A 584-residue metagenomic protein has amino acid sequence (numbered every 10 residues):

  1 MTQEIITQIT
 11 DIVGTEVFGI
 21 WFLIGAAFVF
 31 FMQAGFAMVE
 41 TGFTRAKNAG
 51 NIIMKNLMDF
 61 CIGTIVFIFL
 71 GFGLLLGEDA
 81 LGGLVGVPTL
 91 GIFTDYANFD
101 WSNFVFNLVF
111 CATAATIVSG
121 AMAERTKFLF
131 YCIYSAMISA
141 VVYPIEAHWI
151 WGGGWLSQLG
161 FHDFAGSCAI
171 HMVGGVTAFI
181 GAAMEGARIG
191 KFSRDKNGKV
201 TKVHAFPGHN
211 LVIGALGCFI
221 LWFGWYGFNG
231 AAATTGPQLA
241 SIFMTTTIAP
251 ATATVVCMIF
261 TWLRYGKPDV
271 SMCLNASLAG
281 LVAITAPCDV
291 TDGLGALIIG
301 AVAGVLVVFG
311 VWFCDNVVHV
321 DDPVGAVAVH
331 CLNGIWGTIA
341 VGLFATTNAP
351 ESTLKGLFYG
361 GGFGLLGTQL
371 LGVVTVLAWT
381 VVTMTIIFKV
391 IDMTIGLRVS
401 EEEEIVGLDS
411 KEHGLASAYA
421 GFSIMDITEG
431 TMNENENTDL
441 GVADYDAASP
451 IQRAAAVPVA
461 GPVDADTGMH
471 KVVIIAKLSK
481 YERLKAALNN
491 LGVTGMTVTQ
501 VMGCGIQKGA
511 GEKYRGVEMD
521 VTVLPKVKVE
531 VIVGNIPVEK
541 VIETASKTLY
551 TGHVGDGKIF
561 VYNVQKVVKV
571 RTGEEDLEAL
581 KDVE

Functional and structural regions predicted by a protein language model:
T2-A460: Glycine- and aromatic-enriched membrane alpha-helices
K411-S417, G430-E584: Positively charged, small/polar-rich N-terminal and surface patches that mediate targeting and assembly and bind
